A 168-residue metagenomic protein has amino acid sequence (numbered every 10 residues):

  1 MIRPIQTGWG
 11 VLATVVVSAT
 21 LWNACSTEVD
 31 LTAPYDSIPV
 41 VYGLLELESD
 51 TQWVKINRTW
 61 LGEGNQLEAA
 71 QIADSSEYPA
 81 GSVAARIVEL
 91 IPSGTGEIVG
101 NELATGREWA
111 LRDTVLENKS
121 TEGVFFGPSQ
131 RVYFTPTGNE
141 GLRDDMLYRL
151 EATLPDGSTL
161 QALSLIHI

Functional and structural regions predicted by a protein language model:
I2-L12: Bacterial N-terminal signal peptides that target proteins for export
L21-A24: C-terminal motif of bacterial Sec signal peptides marking the signal peptidase cleavage site
S26-E28: Bacterial signal peptide processing site
I56-S76: Short amphipathic, basic-aromatic surface patches that mediate peripheral association with negatively charged
L116-T137: Aromatic sugar-binding surface patches on proteins that engage polysaccharides or sugar-phosphate polymers
N139-D144: Surface-exposed, short loops/turns at beta-strand junctions within beta-sandwich domains
A152-L154: Conserved structural position at the C-terminal beta-strand of extracellular beta-sandwich adhesion modules
I166-I168: Conserved small/polar residues in nucleotide/adenosyl-binding loops
